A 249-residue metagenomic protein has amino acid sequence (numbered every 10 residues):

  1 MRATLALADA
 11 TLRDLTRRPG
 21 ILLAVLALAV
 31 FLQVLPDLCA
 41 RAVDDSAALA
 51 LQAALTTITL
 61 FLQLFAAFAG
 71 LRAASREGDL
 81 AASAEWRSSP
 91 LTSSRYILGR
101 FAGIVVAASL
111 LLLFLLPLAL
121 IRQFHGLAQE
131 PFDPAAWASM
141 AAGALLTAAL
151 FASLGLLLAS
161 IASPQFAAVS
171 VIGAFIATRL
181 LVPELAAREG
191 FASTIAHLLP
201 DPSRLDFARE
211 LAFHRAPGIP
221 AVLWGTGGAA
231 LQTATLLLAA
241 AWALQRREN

Functional and structural regions predicted by a protein language model:
M1-L26: Aromatic- and glycine-rich beta-strand/loop motifs that create alpha-glucan
I21-L28, P164-P183: Pore- or pathway-lining transmembrane helices of multi-pass membrane proteins that form conduits for solutes/ions
L28-L32, G103-I104, G173-A177, T233: Residue-level recognition of pore/gate-forming positions within transmembrane alpha-helices of multi-pass
L32-F65, L98-A168, R215-V222: Secretory targeting signals
C39-L49, V171-R246: Terminal transmembrane helical anchor/hairpin motif
Q63-G70, S153-L154, S170, T235-A240: Hydrophobic/aromatic residues in alpha-helical transmembrane segments
A67-R87, F101: Transmembrane helix boundary and interhelical loop/hinge segments in multi-pass membrane proteins
